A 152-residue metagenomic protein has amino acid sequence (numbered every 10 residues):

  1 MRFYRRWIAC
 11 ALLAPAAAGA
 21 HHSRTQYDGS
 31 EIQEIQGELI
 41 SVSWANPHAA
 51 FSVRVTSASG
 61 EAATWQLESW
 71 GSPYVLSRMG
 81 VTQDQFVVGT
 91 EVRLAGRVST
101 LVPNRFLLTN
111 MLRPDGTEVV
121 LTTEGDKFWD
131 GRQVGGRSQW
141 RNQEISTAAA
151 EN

Functional and structural regions predicted by a protein language model:
M1-I8: Bacterial N-terminal signal peptides that target proteins for export
A9-L13: Hydrophobic helical h-region of N-terminal Sec-dependent signal peptides in bacterial secretory/periplasmic proteins
P15-A17: N-terminal signal peptide c-region/cleavage motif recognized by signal peptidases
T25-N152: PEST-like low-complexity, intrinsically disordered acidic/proline/serine-rich tracts that flank trafficking/processing
